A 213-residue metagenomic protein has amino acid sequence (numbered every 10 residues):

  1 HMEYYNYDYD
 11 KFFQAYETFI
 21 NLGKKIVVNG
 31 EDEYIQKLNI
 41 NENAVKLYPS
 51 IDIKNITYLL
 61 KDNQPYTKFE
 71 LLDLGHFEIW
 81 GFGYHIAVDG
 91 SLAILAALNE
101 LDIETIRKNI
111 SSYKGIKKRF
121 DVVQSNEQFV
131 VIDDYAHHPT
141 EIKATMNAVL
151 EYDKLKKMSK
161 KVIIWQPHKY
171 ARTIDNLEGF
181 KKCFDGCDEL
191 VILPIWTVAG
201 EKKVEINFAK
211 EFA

Functional and structural regions predicted by a protein language model:
H1-E3, Q36-H76, I116-R119, V123: Extended acidic/charged loop-beta regions that coordinate divalent cations and stabilize anionic phosphate/carboxylate
H1-L38, P139-I142: Flexible active-site lid/hinge loop adjacent to a nucleotide/diphosphate and Mg2+-phosphate binding pocket
F12, V27, L60, D89 (+2 more regions): Residue-level signal for inorganic ion chemistry
L22-I26, E42-V45, K157-S159: A short helix->loop->beta-strand "cap" motif at the edges of active sites that frequently abuts
K25-E31, V162-W165, C187-T197: Short internal beta-strands
D32-K37, K54, A171-T173, V198-E205: Short, charged/polar "capping" segments at the starts of alpha-helices and the immediately preceding loops
F69, D73-E189: Nucleotide phosphate-binding/pyrophosphate-handling subdomain across enzymes that bind or process nucleotide phosphates
F180-A213: C-terminal helical cap/extension that packs against the catalytic core of soluble nucleotide-cofactor enzymes
